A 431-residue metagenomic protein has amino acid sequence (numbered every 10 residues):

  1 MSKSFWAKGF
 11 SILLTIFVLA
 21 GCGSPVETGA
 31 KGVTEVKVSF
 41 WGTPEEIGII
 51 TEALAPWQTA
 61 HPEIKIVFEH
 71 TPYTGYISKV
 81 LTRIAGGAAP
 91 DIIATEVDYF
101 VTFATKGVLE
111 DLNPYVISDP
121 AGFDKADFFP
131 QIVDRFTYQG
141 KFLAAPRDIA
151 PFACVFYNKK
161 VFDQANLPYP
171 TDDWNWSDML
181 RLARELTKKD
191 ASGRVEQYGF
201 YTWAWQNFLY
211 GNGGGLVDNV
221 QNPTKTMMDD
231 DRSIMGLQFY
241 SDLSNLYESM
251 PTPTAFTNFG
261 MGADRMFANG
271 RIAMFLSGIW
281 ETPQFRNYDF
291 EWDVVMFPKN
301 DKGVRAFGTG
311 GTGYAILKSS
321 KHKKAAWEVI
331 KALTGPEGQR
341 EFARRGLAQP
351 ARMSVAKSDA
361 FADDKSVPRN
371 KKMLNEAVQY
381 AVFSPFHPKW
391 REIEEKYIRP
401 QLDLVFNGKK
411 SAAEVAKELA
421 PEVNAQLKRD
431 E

Functional and structural regions predicted by a protein language model:
M1-K37, T59, A356, V367-P368 (+2 more regions): Short, low-complexity disordered leader/linker segments with a strong preference for bacterial N-terminal type II
K31-T43, I64-E69, D91-I92, L143 (+2 more regions): Short, well-ordered beta-strand elements
T43-K65, I398, A416: Short, polar/charged alpha-helical segment
A55, T59, K65, A165 (+8 more regions): Extracytoplasmic/periplasmic substrate-recognition and gating elements
P62, V295, R344-K396, L404 (+1 more regions): Long, aromatic- and glycine/proline-rich binding clefts that accommodate carbohydrate-like moieties
T82, D91, A121-V161, Q197-Y198 (+2 more regions): A structural signal for short loop-to-beta-strand junctions that line the ligand-binding cleft of periplasmic/secreted
V97-F152, D293-V295, A362-S366, K372: Hinge/lid segment of periplasmic solute-binding proteins
L182-E185, P223-A255, Y288: Glycine-centered hinge/linker elements that transmit conformational signals in sensory and ligand-binding systems
